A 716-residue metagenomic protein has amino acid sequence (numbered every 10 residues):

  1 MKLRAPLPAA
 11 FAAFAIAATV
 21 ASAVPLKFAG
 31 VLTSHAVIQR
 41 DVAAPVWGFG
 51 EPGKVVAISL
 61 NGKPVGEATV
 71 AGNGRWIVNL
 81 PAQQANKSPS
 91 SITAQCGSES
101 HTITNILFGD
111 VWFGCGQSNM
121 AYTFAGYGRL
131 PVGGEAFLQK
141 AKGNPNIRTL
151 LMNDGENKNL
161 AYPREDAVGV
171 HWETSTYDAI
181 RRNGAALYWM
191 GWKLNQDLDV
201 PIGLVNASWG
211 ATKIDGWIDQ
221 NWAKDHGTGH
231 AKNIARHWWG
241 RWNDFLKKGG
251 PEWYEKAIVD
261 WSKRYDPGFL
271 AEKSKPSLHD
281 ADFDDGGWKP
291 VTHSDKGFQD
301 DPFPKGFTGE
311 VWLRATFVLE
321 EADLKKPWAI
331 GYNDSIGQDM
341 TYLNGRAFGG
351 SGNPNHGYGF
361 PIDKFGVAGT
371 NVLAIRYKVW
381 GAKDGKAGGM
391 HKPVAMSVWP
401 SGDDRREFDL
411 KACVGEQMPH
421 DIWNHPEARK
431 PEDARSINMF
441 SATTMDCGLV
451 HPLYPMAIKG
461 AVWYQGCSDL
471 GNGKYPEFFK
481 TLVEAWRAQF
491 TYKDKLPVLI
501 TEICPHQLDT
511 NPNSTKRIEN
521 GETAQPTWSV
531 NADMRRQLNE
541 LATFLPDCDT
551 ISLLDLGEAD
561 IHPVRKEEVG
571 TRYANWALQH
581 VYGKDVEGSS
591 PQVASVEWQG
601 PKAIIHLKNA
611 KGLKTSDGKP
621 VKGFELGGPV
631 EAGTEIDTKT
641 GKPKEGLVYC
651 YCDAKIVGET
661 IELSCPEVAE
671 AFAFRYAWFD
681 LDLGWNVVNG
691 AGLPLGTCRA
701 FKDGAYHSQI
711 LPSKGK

Functional and structural regions predicted by a protein language model:
A23-P52, T104-G114, A121, T292-P304 (+3 more regions): Non-catalytic, glycine-rich low-complexity segments
P25-L107, K383, G618: Ser/Thr-rich low-complexity repeats and stalk/linker segments
W47, W288, F317-G345, L373-I375: Aromatic-lined ligand-binding clefts that engage carbohydrates, nucleic acids, or primary amines
K63-N86, T341-K392: Beta-strand-rich ligand-recognition modules
K87-G97, V372-I375, F672-W678: Short, aromatic- and glycine-rich surface loops/edge beta-strands on solvent-exposed regions
E99-T174, A207-F298, G366-L449: An acidic-aromatic loop/edge-strand motif
G250-H293, M534-E631: Catalytic cores of secreted or luminal carbohydrate-active enzymes
A610-K716: C-terminal beta-sandwich/jelly-roll accessory domains of carbohydrate-active enzymes
